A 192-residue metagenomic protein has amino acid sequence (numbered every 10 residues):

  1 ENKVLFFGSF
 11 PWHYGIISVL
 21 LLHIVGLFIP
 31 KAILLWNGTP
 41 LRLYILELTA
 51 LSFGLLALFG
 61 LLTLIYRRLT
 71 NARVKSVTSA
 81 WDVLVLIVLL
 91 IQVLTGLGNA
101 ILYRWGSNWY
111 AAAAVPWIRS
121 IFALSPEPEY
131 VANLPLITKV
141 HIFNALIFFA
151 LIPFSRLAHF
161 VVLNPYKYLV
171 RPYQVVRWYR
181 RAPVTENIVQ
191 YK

Functional and structural regions predicted by a protein language model:
E1-S155, H159-R171, A182-T185: Membrane-embedded alpha-helical bundles of multi-pass integral membrane proteins
Y173-V175, Q190-Y191: Membrane-proximal intracellular helices of multi-pass ion channels
P183, Y191-K192: Charged/polar, low-hydrophobicity segments characteristic of intrinsically disordered regions and flexible loops
